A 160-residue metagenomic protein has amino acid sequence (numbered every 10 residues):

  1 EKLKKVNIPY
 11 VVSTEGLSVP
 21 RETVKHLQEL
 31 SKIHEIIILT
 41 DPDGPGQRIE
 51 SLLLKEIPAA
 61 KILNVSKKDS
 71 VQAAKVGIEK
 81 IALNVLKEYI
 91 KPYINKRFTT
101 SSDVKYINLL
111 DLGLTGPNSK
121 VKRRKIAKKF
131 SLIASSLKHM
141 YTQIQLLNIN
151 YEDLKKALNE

Functional and structural regions predicted by a protein language model:
E1-S13: N-terminal G-site helix/loop of the GST-like fold
K5-V6, L17, R21-E160: TOPRIM fold recognition
